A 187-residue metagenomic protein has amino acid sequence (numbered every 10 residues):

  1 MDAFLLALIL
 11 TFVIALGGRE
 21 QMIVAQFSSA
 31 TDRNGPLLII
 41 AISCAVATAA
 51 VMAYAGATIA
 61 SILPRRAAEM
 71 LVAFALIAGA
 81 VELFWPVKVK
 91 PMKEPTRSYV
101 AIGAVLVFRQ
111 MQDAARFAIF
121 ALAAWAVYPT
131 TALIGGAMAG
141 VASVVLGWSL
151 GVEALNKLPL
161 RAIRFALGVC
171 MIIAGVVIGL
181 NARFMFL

Functional and structural regions predicted by a protein language model:
M1-L16, F84-R109, A132, M138: Small-residue-enriched transmembrane helix starts and helix-helix packing motifs in multi-pass inner-membrane proteins
D2-A57, A118-I134: Juxtamembrane transmembrane-helix termini in multi-pass membrane transport proteins
R33-K88, L146-L155: Membrane helix-loop-helix hairpins that form the core translocation module of multi-pass transporters
C44-T48, Y99-M111, R164-V177: Small-residue-rich segments of transmembrane alpha-helices in multi-pass membrane proteins, especially helix faces
A53, F108-A121, I172-L187: Hydrophobic alpha-helical transmembrane segments in multi-pass integral membrane proteins
T58-E69, V127-G136, L158-A166, L187: Interfacial loop-to-helix junctions that mark the boundaries of transmembrane helices in multi-pass membrane
A73-P95, A174-L187: Transmembrane helix exit motif
W148-I172: Interfacial loop-to-transmembrane junctions
